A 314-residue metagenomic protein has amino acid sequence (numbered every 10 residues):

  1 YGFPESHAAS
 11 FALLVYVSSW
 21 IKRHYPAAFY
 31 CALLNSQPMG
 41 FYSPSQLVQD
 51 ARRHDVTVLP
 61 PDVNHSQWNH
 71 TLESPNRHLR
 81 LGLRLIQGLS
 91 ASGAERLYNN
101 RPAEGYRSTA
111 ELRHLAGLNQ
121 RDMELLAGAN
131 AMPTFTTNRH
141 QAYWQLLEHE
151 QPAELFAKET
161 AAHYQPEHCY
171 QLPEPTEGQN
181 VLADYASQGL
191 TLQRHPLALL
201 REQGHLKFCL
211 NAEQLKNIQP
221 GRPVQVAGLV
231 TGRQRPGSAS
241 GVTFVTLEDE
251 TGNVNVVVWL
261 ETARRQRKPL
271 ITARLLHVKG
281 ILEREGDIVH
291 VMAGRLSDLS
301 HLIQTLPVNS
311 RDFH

Functional and structural regions predicted by a protein language model:
Y1-H314: Noncatalytic, beta-rich nucleic-acid-contacting surfaces in large DNA/RNA-processing enzymes
